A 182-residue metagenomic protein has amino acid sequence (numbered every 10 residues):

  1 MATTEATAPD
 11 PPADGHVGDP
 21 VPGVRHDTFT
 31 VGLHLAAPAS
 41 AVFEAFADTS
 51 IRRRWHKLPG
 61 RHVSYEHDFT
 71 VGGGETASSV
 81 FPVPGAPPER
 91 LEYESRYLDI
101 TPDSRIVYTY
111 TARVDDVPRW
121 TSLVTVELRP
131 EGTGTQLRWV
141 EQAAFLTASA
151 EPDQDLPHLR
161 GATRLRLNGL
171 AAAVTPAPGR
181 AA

Functional and structural regions predicted by a protein language model:
A2-D10, A143-A182: A conserved amphipathic terminal alpha-helix motif
A2-H62: Hydrophobic ligand-binding cavity/cleft-lining segments
G15-H16, D48-T49, E75-V80, I106-T111: Short Pro/Gly-enriched beta-strand edge/turn motifs at strand-loop
H26-H34, A39, H62, G74 (+4 more regions): Intrinsic-disorder/low-complexity, polar/charged segments enriched in Ser/Thr/Lys/Arg/Asp/Glu/Gln
T30, S50-R90, A181: Short beta-edge strand/loop motif at the mouth of beta-sheet-based domains
V42-F46, R52, E75, Y97 (+4 more regions): Hydrophobic pocket/interface hotspot
E66, P82-G132, Q142, A172: Hydrophobic-ligand binding "helix-grip"
